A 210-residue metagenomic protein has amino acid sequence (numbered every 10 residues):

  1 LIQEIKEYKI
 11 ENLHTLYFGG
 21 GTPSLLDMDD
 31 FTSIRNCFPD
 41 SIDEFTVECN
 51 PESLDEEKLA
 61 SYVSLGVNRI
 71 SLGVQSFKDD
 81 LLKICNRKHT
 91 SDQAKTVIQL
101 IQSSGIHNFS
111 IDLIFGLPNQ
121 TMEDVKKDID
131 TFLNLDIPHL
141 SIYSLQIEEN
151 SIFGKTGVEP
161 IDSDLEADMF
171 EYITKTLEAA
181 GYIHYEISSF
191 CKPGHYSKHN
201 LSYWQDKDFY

Functional and structural regions predicted by a protein language model:
I2-Y8, N12-Y210: C-terminal scaffold of the Radical SAM
